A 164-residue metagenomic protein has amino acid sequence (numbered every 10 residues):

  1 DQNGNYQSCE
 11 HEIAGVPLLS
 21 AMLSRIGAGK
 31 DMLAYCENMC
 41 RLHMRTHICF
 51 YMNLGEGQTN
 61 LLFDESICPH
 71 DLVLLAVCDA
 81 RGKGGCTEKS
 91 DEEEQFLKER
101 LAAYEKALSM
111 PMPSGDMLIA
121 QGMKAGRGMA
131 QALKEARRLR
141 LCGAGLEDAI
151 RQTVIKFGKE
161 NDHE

Functional and structural regions predicted by a protein language model:
D1-E88: Divalent metal-dependent catalytic cores for phosphoryl transfer on phosphate-bearing substrates
A21, R81-E164: Charged substrate- and nucleic-acid-binding regions of tRNA-handling and nucleotidyl-transfer enzymes, centered on
